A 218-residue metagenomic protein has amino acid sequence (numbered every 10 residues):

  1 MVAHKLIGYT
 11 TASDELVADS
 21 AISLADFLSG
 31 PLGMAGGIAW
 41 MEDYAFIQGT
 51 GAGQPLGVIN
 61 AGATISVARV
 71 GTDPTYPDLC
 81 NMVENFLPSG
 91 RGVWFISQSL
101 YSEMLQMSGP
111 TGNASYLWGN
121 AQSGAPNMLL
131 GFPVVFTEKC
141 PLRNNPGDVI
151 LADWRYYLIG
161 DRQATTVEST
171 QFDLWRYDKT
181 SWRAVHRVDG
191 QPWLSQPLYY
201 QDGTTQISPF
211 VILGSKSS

Functional and structural regions predicted by a protein language model:
M1-S218: Structured, hydrophobic secondary-structure cores that serve as assembly/anchoring elements
